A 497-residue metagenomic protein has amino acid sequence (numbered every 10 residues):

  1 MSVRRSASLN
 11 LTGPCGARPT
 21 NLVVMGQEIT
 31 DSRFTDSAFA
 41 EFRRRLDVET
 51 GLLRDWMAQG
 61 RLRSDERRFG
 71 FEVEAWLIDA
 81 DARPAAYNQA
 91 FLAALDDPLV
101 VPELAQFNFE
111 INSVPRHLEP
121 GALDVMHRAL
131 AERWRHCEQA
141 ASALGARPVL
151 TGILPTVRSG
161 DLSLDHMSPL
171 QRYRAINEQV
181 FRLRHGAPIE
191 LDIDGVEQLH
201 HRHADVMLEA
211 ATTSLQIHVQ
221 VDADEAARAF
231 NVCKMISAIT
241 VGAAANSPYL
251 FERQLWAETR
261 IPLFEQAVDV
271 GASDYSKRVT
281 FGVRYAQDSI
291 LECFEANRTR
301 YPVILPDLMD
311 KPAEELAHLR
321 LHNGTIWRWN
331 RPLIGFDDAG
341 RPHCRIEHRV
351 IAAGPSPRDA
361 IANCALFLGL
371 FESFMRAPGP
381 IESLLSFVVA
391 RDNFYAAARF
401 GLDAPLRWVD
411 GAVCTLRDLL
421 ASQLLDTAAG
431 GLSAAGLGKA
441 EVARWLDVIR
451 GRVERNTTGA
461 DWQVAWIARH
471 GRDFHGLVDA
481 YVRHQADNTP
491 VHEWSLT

Functional and structural regions predicted by a protein language model:
S2-S8: Low-acidity, Ser/Thr- and Arg-rich intrinsically disordered low-complexity segments
S8, R18-N21: Intrinsically disordered, low-complexity segments enriched in serine/threonine/proline/glycine and often basic
N21-T497: Phosphate/nucleotide-binding catalytic core
